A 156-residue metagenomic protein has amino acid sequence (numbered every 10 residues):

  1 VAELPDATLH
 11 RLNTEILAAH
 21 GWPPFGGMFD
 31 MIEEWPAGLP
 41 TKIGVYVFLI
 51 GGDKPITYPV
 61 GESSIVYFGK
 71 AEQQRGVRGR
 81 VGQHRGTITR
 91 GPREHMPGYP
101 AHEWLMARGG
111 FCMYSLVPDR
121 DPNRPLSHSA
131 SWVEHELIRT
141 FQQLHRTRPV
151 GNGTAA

Functional and structural regions predicted by a protein language model:
V1-A156: Boundary/linker segments flanking structured domains
